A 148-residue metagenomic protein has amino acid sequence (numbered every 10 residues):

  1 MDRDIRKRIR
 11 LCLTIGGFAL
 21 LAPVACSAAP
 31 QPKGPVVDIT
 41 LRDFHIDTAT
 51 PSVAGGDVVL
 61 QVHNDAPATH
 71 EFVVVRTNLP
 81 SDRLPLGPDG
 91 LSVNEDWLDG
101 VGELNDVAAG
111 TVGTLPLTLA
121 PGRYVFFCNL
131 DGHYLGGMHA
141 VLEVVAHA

Functional and structural regions predicted by a protein language model:
D2-I15: Bacterial N-terminal signal peptides that target proteins for export
F18-C26: Hydrophobic h-region of N-terminal signal peptides that target proteins for export in Gram-negative bacteria
P23, H45, P67, D99-A148: Extracellular/periplasmic metallocenter environments
C26-R42, L79-L98, T118, H133-A148: Extracytoplasmic/periplasmic copper-protein system
K33-D57: N-terminal edge beta-strand
V58-L60, H70, A140: Residue-level detector of short, conserved catalytic/binding motifs and their immediate flanks
V62-A66: Asparagine-centered strand-capping/turn motif at beta-strand->loop junctions
E71-V75: Beta-strand signatures of extracellular beta-sandwich domains
